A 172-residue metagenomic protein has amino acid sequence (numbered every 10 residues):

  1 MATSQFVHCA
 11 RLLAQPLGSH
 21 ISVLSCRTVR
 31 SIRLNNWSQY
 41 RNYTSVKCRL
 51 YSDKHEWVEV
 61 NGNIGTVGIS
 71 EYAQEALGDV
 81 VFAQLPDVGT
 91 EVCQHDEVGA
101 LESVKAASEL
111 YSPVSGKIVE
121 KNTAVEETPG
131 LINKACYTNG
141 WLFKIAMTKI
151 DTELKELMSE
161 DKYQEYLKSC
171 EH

Functional and structural regions predicted by a protein language model:
M1-V29: N-terminal chloroplast transit peptides
H20-A100, K134, N139-M147, E156-H172: Acidic, low-complexity mobile loops and tails
V60-N63, K121-E127, T152: Short, conserved beta-turn/loop elements at beta-strand boundaries and strand-helix junctions
E75, S115-I118, T123-V125: Short, charged/polar surface micro-motifs in flexible loops or helix N-caps
P86-D87, V92-C93, V104, P113 (+1 more regions): Surface-exposed strand-loop junctions at beta-sheet edges and helix termini that form docking/interaction patches
E97-G99, V104-A106, A124-V125, K149: Short, charged beta-turn/beta-strand-edge "cap" motif at the junction between a beta-strand and an adjacent loop
T128-K134: Short, solvent-exposed secondary-structure boundary/capping segments
